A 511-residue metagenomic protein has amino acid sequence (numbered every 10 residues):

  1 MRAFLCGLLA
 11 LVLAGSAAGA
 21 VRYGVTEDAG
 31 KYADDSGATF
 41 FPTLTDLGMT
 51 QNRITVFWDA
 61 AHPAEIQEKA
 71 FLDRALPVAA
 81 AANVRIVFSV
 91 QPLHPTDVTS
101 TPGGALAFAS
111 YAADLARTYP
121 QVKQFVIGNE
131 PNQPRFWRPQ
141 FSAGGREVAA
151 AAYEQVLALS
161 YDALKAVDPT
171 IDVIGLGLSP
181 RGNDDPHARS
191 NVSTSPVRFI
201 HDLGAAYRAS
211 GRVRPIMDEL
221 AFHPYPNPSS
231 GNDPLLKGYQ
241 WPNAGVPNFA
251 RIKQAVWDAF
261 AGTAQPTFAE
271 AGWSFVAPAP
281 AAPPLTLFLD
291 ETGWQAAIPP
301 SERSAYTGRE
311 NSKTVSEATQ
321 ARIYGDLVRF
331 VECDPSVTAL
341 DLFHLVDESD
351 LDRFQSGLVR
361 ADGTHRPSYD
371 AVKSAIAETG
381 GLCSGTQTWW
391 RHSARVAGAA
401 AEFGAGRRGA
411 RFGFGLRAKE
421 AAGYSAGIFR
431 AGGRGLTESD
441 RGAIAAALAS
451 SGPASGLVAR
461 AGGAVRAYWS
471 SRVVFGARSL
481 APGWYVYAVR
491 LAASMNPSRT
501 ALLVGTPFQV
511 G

Functional and structural regions predicted by a protein language model:
G19-F57: Boundary/entry segment of secreted carbohydrate-active catalytic domains
K31-D46, G104-L115, T194-A209, A318-F330: Short, acidic/polar
D34, G104-A109, V148-T314: Noncatalytic carbohydrate-binding groove/subsite architecture in carbohydrate-active enzymes
L44-S190, N227, E348: Substrate-binding cleft and catalytic face of glycoside hydrolase catalytic domains, especially the flexible beta-alpha
P131, R135-F136, S142-E147, A297-A400: Aromatic-rich peripheral "rim/lid" segments of glycoside hydrolase catalytic domains that contact and position glycan
R434-G483: Glycine-centered tight-turn motifs at strand-turn-strand junctions
Y485-R490: A short tyrosine-centered beta-strand micro-motif
A492-S498: Short, solvent-exposed loop/turn segments at the edges of extracellular beta-sandwich modules
